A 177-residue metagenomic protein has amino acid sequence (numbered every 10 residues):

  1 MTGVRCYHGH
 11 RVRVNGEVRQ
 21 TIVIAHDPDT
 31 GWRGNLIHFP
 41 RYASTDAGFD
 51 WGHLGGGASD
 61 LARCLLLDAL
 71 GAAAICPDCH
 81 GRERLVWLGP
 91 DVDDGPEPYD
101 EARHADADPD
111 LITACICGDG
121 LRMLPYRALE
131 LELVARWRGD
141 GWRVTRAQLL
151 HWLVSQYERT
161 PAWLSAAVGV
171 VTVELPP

Functional and structural regions predicted by a protein language model:
M1, V171-P177: Short intrinsically disordered terminal tails
H8, V12-A73: Amphipathic alpha-helical packing elements
A69-I75, L121-L124: Substrate-binding/catalytic groove segments of enzymes that remodel or degrade extracellular structural polymers
C76-C79, A114-C115: Short cysteine-rich clusters marking metal-coordination/redox-active sites
E83-V86, A107, D119-L121: Cys/His-rich microdomains that often coordinate metals
R84-P90, I112: Short Cys/His-rich "knuckle" micro-motifs
D91-D110: Short linker/helix segments within small regulatory modules
G120-S165: Short, compact, well-ordered microdomains
